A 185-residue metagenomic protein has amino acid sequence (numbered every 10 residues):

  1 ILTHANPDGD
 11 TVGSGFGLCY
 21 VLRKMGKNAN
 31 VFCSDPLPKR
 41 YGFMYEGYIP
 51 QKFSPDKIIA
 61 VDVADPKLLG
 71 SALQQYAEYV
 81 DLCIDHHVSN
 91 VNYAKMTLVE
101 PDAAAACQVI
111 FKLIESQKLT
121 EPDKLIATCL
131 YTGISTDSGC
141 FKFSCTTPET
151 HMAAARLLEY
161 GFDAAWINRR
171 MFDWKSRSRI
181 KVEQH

Functional and structural regions predicted by a protein language model:
I1-R40, I49-D56, T136-H185: Hydrophobic helix-and-loop "lid/oligomerization" segment in the mid-to-C-terminal part of catalytic domains
H4-A5, S34-D35, V61-A64, I84-H87 (+5 more regions): Fold-independent oxyanion-binding glycine-rich loops and adjacent beta-strand/coil segments at enzyme active sites
L18-C19, Q75-E78, V99-E100, M152: Glycine-rich, phosphate-binding/catalytic loops in enzymes
A29-V31, D81, L130: Hydrophobic/aromatic residues located in beta-strands of well-ordered beta-sheets within soluble catalytic
G42-M96: Active-site cofactor/cluster-binding pocket
H87-A153: Short alpha-helices
